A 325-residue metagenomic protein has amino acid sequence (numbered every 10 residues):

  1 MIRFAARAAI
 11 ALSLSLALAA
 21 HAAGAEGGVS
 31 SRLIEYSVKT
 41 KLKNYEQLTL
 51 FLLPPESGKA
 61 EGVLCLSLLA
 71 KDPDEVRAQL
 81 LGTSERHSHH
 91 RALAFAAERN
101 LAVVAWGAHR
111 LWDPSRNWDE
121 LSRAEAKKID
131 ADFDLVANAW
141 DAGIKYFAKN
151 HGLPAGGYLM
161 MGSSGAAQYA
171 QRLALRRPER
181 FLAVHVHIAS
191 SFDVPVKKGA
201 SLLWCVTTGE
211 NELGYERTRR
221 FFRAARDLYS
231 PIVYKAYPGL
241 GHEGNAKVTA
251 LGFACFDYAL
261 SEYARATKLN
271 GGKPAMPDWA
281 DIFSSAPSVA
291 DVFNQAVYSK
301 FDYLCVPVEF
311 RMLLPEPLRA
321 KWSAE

Functional and structural regions predicted by a protein language model:
H21-G62, D132, M161-R176, L318-E325: A domain-start/cap signature at the N-terminus of enzymes
K59-K71, A78: Short beta-strand element of the alpha/beta-hydrolase
R77-V104: Short amphipathic alpha-helix adjacent to the substrate-entry channel of hydrolases
L80, V103-L135: Cap/lid segment of the alpha/beta-hydrolase catalytic domain
S122-G152, R172: Alpha/beta-hydrolase active-site loop
F147-S201: Primarily recognizes the serine-hydrolase "nucleophile elbow" in alpha/beta-hydrolase and SGNH/GDSL folds
E179-F256: The feature captures the conserved acid-bearing segment of alpha/beta-hydrolase catalytic domains
L228-Y229, P238-E325: Alpha/beta-hydrolase-fold serine-hydrolase catalytic core, especially in secreted/extracellular enzymes
